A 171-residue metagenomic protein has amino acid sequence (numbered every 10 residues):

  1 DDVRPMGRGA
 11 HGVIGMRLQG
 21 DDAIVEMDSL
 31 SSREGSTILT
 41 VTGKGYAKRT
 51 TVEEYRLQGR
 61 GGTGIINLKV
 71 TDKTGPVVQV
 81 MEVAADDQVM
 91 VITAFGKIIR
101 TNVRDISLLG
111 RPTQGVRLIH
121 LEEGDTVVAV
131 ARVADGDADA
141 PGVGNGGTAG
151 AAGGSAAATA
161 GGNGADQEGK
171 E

Functional and structural regions predicted by a protein language model:
D1-E171: Short, structured "edge-of-domain" segments at secondary-structure transitions
